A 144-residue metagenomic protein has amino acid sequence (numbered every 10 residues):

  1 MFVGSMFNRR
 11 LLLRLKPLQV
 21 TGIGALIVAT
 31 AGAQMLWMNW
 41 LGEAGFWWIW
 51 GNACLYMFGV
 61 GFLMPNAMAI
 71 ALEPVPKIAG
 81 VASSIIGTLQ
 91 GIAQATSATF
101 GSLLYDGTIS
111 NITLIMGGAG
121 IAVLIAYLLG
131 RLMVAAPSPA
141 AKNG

Functional and structural regions predicted by a protein language model:
M1, Y56-V60, E73, Q90 (+1 more regions): Hydrophobic transmembrane alpha-helices of secondary-active solute transporters
F2-V3, A33, G91-T96: Hydrophobic/small/kink-forming positions within alpha-helical transmembrane segments of polytopic membrane proteins
V3-Q19, Y105: Helix-to-loop junctions at the C-terminal end of transmembrane segments in multipass secondary transporters
G4, V60, M64, Q94: Functionally critical, cavity-lining and gating residues within the transmembrane helices of 12-TM secondary
K16-V20, P76, T108-N111: A helix-boundary/kink motif common to multi-pass secondary transporters, especially Major Facilitator Superfamily
Q19-N66: C-terminal transmembrane helical hairpin of 12-TM major facilitator-type secondary transporters
M68-G107, I115-M116: A late C-terminal transmembrane helix in Major Facilitator Superfamily
G118-G144: Multi-pass alpha-helical transporter architecture, strongest for 12-TM Major Facilitator/SLC carriers used
